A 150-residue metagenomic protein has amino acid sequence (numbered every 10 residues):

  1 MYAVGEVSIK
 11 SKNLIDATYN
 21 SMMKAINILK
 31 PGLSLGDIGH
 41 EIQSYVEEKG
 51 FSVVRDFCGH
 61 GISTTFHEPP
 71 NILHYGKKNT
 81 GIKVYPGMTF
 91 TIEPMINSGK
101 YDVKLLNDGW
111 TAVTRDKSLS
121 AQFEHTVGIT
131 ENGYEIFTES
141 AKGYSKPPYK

Functional and structural regions predicted by a protein language model:
M1-K150: Active-site neighborhoods and metal-handling regions in enzymes and metal-associated proteins
